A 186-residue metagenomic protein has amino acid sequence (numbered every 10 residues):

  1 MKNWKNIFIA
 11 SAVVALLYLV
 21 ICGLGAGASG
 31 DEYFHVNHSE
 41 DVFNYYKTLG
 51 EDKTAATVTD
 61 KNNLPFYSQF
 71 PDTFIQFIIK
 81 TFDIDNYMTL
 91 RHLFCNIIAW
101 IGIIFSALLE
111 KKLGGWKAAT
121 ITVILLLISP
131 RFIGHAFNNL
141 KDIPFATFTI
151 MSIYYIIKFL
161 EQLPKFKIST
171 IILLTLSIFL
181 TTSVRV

Functional and structural regions predicted by a protein language model:
W4-V186: Catalytic cores of eukaryotic secretory-pathway lumenal/extracellular enzymes that build and remodel glycoconjugates
